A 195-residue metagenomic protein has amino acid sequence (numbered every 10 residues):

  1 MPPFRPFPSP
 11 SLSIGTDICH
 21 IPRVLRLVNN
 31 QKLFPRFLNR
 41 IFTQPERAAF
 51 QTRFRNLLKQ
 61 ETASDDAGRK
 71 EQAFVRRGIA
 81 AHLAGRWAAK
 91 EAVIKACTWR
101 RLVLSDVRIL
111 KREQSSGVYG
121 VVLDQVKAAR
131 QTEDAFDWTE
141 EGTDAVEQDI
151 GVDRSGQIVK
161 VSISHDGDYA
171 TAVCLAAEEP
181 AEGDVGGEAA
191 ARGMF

Functional and structural regions predicted by a protein language model:
M1-F195: Core catalytic alpha/beta fold that binds nucleotide/phospho-ligands
